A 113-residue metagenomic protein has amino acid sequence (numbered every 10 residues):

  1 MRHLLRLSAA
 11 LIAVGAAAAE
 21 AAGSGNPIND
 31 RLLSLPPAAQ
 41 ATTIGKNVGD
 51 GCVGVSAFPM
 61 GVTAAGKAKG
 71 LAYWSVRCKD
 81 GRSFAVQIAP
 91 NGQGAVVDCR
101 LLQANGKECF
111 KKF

Functional and structural regions predicted by a protein language model:
M1, E20-A21: N-terminal targeting/docking segments
M1-A9: Bacterial N-terminal signal peptides that target proteins for export
S8-A16: Bacterial N-terminal signal peptides
A21-F113: Cysteine-centric segments in proteins
